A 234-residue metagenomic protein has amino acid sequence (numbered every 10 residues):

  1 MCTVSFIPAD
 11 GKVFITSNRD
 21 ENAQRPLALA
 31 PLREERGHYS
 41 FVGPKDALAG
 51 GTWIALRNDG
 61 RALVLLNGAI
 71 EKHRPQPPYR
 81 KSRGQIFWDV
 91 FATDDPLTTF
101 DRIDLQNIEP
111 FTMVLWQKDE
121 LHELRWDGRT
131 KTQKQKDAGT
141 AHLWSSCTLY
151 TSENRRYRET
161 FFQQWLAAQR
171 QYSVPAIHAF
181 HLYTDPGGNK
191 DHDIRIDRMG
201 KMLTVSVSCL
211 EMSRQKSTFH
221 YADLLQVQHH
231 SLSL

Functional and structural regions predicted by a protein language model:
M1-L234: N-terminal nucleophile
